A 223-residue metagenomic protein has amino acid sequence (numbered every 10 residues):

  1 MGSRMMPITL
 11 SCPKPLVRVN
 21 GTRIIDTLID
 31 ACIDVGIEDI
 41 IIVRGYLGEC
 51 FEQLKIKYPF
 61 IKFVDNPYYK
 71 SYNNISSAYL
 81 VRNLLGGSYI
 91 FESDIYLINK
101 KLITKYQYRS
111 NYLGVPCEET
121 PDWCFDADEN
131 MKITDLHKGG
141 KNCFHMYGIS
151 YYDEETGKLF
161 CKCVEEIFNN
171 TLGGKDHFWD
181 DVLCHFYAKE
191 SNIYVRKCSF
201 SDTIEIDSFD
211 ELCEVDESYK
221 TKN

Functional and structural regions predicted by a protein language model:
M1-L10: N-terminal nucleotide-binding beta1-loop-alpha1 segment
S11-T27: Short catalytic helix/loop segments, enriched in acidic residues and glycine and frequently bearing histidine
T22-S88: Conserved N-terminal catalytic core of the sugar/cofactor nucleotidyltransferase
R44, E92, V115: Short beta-strand/turn micro-motifs composed of small residues that flank or help shape donor/cofactor-binding pockets
C50, Y96-L97: A short, conserved beta-strand element in the Rossmann-like catalytic core that flanks the donor/metal-binding loop
G87-Y96: Short beta-strand-to-loop acidic/aromatic patch adjacent to the donor-nucleotide binding site
I98-G173: Conserved core of the sugar-phosphate nucleotidyltransferase
M146-N223: Conserved alpha/beta core of the MobA/IspD/sugar-nucleotide pyrophosphorylase nucleotidyltransferase superfamily
